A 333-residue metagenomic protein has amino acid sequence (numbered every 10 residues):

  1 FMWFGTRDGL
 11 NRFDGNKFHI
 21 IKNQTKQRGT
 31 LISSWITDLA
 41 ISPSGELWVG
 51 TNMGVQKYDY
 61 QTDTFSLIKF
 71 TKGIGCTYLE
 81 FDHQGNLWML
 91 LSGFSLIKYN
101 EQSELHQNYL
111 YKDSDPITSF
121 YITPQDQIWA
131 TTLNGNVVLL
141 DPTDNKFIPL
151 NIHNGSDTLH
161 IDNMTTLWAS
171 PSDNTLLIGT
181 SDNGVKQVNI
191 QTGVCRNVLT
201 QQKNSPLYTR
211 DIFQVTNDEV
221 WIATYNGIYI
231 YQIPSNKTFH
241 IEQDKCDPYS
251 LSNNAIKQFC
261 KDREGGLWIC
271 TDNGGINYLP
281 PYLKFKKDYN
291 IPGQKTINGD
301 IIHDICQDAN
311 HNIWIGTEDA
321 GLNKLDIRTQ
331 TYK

Functional and structural regions predicted by a protein language model:
F1-K333: Carboxylate-rich, polar loop motifs that coordinate divalent cations or form catalytic acidic clusters
